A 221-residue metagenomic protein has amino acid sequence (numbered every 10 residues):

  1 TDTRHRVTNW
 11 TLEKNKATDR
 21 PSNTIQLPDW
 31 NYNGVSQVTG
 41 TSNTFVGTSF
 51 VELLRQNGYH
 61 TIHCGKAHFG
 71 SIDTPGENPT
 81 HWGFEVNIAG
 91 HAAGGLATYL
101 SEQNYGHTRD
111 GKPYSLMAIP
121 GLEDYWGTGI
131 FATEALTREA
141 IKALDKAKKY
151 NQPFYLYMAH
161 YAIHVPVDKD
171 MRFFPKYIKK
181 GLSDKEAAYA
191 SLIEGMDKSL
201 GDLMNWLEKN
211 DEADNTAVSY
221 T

Functional and structural regions predicted by a protein language model:
T1-S49, L53, Y59, D73 (+6 more regions): Active-site segment of extracytoplasmic enzymes that catalyze sulfate/phosphate-ester chemistry
R4, A67-H68, A93, Y161: Catalytic metal-binding/acid-base residues of hydrolase active sites
G34-S42, L122-E134, S183-G195: The substrate-binding groove and active-site-proximal loops of carbohydrate-active enzymes, especially glycoside
D73-A89, P166-K180: Aromatic- and acidic-residue-enriched segments that line the glycan-binding/catalytic groove of carbohydrate-active
A93, A97, G121-M158: Catalytic-adjacent loop/helix segments of enzymes that bind and process anionic phosphate/sulfate esters
A140-A188: Active-site His/acidic residue clusters
G195-W206: Active-site neighborhood of glycoside hydrolase catalytic domains
Y220-T221: Conserved small/polar residues in nucleotide/adenosyl-binding loops
